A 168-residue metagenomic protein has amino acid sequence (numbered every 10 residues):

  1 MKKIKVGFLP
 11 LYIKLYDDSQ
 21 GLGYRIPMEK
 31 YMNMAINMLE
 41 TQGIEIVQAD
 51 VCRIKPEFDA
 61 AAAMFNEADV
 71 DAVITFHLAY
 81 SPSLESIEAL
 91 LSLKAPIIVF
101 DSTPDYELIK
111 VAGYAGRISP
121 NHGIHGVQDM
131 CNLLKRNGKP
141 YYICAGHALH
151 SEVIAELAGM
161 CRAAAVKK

Functional and structural regions predicted by a protein language model:
M1-K168: An N-terminal assembly and electron-transfer interface module characteristic of large anaerobic redox and radical
